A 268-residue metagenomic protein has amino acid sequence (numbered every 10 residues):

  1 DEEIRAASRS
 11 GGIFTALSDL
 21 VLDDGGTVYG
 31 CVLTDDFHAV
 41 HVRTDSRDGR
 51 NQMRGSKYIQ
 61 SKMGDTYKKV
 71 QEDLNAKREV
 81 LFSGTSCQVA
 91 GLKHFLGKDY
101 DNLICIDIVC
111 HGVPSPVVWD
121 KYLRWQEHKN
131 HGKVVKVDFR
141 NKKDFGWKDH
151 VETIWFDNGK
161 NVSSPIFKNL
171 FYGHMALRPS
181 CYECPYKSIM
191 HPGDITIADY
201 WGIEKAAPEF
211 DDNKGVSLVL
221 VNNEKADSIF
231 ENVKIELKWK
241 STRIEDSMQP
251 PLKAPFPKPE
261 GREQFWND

Functional and structural regions predicted by a protein language model:
D1-G84, N232-D268: Iron-sulfur-cluster electron-transfer modules
D24-T27, E127, G132-D268: Long, compositionally biased charged/polar accessory segments in the mid-to-C-terminal portions of proteins
V28-V32, L81-G84, I104-D107, D138 (+2 more regions): A structural signal for short, well-ordered beta-strand segments and their strand-loop junctions that often border
S46, L96-Y100, Y122-W125, K234-K238: Short, solvent-exposed amphipathic alpha-helical segments in soluble enzyme and RNA/protein-processing domains
R50, G97-V109: A short alpha->loop->secondary-structure connector
G91-L92: Phosphate- and divalent-cation-binding pockets in alpha/beta enzyme and binding domains that engage nucleotide-derived
I104-H128, M248-L252: Short, flexible loop segments at boundaries between secondary-structure elements
